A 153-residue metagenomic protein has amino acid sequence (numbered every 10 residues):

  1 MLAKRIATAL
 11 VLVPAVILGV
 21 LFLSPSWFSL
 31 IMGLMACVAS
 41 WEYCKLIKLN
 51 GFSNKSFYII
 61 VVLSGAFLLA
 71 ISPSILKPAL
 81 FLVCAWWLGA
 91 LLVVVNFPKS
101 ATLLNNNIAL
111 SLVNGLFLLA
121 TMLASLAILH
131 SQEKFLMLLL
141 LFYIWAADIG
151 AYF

Functional and structural regions predicted by a protein language model:
L2-F153: Membrane-embedded alpha-helical bundles of polytopic integral membrane proteins
